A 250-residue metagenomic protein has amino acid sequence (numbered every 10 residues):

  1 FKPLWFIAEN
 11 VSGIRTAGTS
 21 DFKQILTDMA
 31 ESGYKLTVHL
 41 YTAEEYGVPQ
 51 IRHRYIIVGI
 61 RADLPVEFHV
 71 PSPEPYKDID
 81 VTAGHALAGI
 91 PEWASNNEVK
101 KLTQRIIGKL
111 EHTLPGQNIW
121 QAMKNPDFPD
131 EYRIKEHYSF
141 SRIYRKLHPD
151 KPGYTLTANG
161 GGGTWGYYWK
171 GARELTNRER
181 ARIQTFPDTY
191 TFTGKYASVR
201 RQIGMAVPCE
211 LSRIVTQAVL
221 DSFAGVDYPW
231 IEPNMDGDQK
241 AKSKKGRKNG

Functional and structural regions predicted by a protein language model:
F1-I51, I56-I60: Conserved Class I SAM-dependent methyltransferase catalytic core
D28, R54-G250: S-adenosyl-L-methionine-dependent DNA methyltransferase catalytic core
